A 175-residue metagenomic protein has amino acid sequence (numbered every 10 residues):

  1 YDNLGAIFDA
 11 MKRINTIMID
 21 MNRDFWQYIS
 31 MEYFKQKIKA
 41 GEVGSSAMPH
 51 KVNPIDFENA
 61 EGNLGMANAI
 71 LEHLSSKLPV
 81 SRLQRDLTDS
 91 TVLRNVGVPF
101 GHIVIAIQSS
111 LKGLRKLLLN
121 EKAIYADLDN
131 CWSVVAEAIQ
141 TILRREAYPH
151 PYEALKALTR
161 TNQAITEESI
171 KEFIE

Functional and structural regions predicted by a protein language model:
Y1-K77: Internal glycine-rich alpha/beta core junctions
V43-E175: Catalytic-core signal marking the mid-to-C-terminal active-site face
